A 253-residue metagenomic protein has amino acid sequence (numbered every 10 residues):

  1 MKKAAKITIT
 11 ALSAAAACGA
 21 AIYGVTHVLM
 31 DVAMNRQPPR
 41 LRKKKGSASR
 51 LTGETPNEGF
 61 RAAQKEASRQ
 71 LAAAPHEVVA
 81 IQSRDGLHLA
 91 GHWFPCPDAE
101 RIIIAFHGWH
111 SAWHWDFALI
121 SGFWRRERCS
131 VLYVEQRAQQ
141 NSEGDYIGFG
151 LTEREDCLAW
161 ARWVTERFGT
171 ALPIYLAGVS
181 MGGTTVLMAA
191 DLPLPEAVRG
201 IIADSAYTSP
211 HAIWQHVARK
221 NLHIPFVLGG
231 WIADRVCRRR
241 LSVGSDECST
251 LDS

Functional and structural regions predicted by a protein language model:
A11-I81: An N-terminal hydrophobic leader/cap segment in hydrolases
S68-R69, P75, V79-S83, L89-A90 (+2 more regions): Serine-hydrolase catalytic core
E100-G108: Short beta-strand element of the alpha/beta-hydrolase
W109-F123, Q136: The serine-hydrolase catalytic nucleophile loop
W124-E143: Conserved alpha/beta-hydrolase
I147-F168: Alpha/beta-hydrolase active-site loop
F168-S180: Alpha/beta-hydrolase fold nucleophile elbow
M188-D252: Hydrolase active-site cap/lid region
